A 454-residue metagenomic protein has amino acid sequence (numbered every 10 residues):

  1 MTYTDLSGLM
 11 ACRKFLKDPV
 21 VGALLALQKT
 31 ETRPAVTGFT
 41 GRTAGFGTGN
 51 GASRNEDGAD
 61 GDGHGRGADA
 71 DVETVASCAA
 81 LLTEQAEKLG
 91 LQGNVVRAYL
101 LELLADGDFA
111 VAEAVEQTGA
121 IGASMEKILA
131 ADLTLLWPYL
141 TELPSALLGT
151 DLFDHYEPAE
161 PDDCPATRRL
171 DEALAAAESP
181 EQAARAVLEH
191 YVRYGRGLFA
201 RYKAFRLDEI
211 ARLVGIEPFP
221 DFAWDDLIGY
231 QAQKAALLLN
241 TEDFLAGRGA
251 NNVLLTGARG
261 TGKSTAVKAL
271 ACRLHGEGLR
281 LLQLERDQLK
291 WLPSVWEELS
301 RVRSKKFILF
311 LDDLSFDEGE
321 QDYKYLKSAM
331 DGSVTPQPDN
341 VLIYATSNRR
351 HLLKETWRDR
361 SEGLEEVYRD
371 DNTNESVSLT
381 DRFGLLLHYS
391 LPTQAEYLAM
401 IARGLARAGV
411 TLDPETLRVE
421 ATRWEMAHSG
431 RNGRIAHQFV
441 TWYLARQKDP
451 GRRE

Functional and structural regions predicted by a protein language model:
M1-I228, A232: AAA+ P-loop ATPase mechanoenzymes
P220-N251: Pre-Walker A (pre-P-loop) alpha-helix and adjacent loop at the N terminus of AAA/AAA+ ATPase modules, a conserved
A250-A266: Walker A/P-loop nucleotide-binding motif
R273-K305, F316-D317: AAA+/P-loop NTPase substrate/partner-engagement loops
L289-L309, K324-V334, N372-N374: Conserved alpha-helical scaffold flanking the Walker A/P-loop in AAA+ ATPase domains
E318-L364: Conserved catalytic/switch belt of AAA+ P-loop NTPases
E365-V377, G384-A395: Conserved AAA+ ATPase "SRH/arginine-finger" region at the nucleotide-binding site
L386, S390-E454: C-terminal alpha-helical "lid" subdomain
